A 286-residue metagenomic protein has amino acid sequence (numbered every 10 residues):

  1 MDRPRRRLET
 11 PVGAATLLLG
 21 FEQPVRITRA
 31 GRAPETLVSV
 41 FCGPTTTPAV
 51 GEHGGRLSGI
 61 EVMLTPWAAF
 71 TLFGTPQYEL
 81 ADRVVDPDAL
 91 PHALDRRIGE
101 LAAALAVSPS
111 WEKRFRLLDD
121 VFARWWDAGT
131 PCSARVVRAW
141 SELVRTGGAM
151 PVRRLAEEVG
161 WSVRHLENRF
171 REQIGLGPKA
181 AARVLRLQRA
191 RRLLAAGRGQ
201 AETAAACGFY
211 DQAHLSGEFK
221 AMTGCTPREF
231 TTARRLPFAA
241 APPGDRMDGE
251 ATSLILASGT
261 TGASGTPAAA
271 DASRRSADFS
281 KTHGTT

Functional and structural regions predicted by a protein language model:
M1-V163, Q173-G177, R192-A195, Q200-Y210 (+1 more regions): Alpha-helical bundle regulatory/interaction domains
F170, A182, F219-K220, T231: DNA major-groove recognition helix of helix-turn-helix
